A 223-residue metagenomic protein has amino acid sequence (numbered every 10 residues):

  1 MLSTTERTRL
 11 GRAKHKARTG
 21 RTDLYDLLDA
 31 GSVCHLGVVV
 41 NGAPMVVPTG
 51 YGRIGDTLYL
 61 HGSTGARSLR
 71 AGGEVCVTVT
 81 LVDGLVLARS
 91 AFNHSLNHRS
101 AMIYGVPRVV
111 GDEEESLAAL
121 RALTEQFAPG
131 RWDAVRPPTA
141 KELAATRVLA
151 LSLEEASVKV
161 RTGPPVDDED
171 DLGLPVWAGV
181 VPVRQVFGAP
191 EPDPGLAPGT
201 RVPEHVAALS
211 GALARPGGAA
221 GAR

Functional and structural regions predicted by a protein language model:
M1-R7, E114-R223: C-terminal edge-of-domain segments
L2-Y59, L69: An N-terminal domain-cap segment
Y25, S90-N93, P138-K141: A generic local secondary-structure boundary/capping motif
S32, V47, I54-D56, G73-V75 (+3 more regions): A generic structural signal for short beta-strands and their flanking turns/coil linkers
H35-G37, T78, A150-S152: A structural signal for short, well-ordered beta-strand segments and their strand-loop junctions that often border
Y51, G105-P107, L153: A structural signal for short, well-ordered beta-strand segments
T57-Y59, C76, A150, K159: General beta-strand recognition
T64-A122: Short, structured beta-strand-loop surface elements
